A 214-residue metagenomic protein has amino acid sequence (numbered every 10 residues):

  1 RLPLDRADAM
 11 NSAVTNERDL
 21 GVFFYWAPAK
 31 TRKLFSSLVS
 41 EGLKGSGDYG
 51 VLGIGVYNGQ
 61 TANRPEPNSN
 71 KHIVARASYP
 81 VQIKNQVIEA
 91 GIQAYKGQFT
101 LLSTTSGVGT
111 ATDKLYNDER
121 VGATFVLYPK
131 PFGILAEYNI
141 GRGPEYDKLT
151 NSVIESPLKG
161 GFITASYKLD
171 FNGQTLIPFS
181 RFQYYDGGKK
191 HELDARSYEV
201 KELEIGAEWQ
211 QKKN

Functional and structural regions predicted by a protein language model:
R1, Q82-N214: Outer-membrane beta-barrel pore domains
R1-S78: Surface-exposed coil loops of outer-membrane beta-barrel proteins
